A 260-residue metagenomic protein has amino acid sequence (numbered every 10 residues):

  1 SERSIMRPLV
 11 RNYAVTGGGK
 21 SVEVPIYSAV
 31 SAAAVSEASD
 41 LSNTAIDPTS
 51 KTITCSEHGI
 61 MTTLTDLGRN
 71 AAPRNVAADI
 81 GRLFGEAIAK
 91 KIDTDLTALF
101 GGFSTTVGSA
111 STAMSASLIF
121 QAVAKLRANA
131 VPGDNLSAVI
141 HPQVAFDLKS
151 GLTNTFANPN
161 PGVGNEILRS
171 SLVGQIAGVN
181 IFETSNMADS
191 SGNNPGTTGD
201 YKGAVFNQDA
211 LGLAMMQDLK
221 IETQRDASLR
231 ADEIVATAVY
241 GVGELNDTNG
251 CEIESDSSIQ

Functional and structural regions predicted by a protein language model:
S1-I53, G250, E254: N-terminal "assembly arms/tails" that initiate or stabilize quaternary assembly in self-assembling proteins
S1-N12, T16, L172-N180, M187 (+1 more regions): Protruding loop/beta-arch "assembly-hinge" segments enriched in small, turn-prone residues
G18, V22-I26, K125-K220: Extended oligomerization regions of viral-like shell subunits
V30, G59, V144-F146, M187 (+1 more regions): Short loop/turn segments at secondary-structure transitions that flank enzyme active sites
A32-V35, A72-P73, D147-S150, S190-S191 (+1 more regions): Short helix/loop capping segments that flank catalytic or ligand/cofactor-binding pockets
P48-A71: Short acidic, glycine/tyrosine-flanked loop/strand segments centered on an H-E-D-like triad
D66-G133, P142, E252-Q260: Alpha-helical scaffold segments that mediate packing/assembly in large oligomeric complexes
